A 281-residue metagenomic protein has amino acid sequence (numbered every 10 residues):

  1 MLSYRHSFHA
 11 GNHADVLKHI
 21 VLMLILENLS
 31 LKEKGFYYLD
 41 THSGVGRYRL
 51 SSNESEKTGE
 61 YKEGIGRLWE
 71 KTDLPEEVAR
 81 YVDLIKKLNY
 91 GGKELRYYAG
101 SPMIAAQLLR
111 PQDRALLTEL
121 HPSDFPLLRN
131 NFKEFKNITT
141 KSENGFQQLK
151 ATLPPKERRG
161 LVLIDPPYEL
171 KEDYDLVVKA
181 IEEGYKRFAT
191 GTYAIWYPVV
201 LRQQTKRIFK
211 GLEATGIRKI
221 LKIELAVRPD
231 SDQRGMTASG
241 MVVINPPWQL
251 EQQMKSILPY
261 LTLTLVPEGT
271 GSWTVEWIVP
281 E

Functional and structural regions predicted by a protein language model:
M1-E281: Class I S-adenosyl-L-methionine-dependent methyltransferase catalytic core
